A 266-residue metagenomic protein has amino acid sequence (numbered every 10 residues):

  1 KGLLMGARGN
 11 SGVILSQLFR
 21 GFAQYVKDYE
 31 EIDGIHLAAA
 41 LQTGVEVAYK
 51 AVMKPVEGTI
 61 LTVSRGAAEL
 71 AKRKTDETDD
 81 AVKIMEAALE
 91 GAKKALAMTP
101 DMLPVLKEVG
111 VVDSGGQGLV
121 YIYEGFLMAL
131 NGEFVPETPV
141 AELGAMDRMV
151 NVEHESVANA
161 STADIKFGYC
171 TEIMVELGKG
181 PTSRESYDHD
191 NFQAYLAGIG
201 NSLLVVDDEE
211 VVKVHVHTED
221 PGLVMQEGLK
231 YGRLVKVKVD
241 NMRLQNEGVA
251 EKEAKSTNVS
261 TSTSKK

Functional and structural regions predicted by a protein language model:
K1-K266: N-terminal loops that bind phosphate or other acidic moieties and the adjacent beta-alpha structural core
